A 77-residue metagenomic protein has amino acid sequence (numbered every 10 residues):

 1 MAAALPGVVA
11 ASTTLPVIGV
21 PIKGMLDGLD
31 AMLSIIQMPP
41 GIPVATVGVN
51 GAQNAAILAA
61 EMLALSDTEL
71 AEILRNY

Functional and structural regions predicted by a protein language model:
M1, I22-M25, V49-N50: Short, ordered loop/turn segments at secondary-structure junctions
M1-P21: Glycine-rich phosphate-binding loop
D27-Y77: C-terminal binding/interaction regions
